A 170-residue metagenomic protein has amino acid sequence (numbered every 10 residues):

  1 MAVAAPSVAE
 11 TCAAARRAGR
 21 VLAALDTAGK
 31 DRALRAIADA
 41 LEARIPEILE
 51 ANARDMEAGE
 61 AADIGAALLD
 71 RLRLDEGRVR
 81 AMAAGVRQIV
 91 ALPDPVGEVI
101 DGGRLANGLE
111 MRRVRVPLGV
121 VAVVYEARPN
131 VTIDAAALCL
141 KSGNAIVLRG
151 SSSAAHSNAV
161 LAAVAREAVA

Functional and structural regions predicted by a protein language model:
M1-E110: N-terminal Rossmann-like NAD(P)+-binding subdomain of aldehyde/semialdehyde dehydrogenases
A91, P95-E167: Conserved small-residue-rich beta-alpha loop and adjacent elements that most often cradle the phosphate/pyrophosphate
